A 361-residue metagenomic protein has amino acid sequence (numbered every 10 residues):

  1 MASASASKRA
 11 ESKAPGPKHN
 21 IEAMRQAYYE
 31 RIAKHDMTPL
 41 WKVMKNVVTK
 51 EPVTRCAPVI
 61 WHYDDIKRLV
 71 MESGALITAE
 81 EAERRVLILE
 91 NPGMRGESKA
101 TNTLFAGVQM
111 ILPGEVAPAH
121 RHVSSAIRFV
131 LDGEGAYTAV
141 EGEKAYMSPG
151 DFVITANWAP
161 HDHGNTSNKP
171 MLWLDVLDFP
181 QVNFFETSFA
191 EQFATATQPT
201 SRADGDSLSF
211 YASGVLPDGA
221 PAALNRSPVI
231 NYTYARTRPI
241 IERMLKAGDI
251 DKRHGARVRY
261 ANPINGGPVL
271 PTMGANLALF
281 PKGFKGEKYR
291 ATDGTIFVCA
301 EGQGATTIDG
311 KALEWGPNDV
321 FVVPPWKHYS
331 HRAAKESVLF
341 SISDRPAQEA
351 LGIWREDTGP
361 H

Functional and structural regions predicted by a protein language model:
A2-T101, E191-Q192, Q198-T272, N276: A short, N-terminal "cap"/entry segment at the start of jelly-roll beta-barrel domains of the cupin/DSBH fold
K8-H62, I264-P271, A275-A278, K282 (+2 more regions): C-terminal functional regions that serve as terminal interaction/effector modules
V86-I88, A106-M110, I127, K144-Y146 (+7 more regions): Conserved hydrophobic/aromatic beta-strand scaffold that supports enzyme active sites
M94-F105, L112-A126, G142, N265-G274 (+1 more regions): A short beta-loop-beta micro-motif enriched in histidine and acidic residues
Q109, I127-F129, I154, N168-T187 (+1 more regions): A short hydrophobic beta-strand segment most commonly corresponding to one strand of the jelly-roll/cupin
L112-P149, T155-A159, Y289-P317: A short beta-strand-loop-beta hairpin characteristic of the jelly-roll/cupin
V140, Y146-N168, W173-D178, I308 (+2 more regions): Conserved metal-binding segment of the jelly-roll/cupin
V153-Y211: Contiguous mid-protein beta-loop-alpha structural module that forms a pocket-lining wall or clamp of enzyme active
